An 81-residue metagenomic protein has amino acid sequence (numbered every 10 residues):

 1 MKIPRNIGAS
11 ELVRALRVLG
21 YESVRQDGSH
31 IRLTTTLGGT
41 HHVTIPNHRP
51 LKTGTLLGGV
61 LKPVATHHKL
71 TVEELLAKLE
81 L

Functional and structural regions predicted by a protein language model:
M1-D27: N-terminal first-folded block
K2, P46, A65: Short, flexible active-site loop motifs that bind/organize anionic cofactors or intermediates
P4, L16, Q26, L37-H41 (+3 more regions): Short alpha-helical interface elements
A9, A15, S29, V43 (+1 more regions): Small-side-chain structural scaffolding
A9-E11, A15, H41, L51-T53 (+1 more regions): Residues in flexible loops and secondary-structure boundaries
S23-G58: A short, structured beta-strand/loop element
L51-L81: C-terminal structural segments of small proteins and small subunits
